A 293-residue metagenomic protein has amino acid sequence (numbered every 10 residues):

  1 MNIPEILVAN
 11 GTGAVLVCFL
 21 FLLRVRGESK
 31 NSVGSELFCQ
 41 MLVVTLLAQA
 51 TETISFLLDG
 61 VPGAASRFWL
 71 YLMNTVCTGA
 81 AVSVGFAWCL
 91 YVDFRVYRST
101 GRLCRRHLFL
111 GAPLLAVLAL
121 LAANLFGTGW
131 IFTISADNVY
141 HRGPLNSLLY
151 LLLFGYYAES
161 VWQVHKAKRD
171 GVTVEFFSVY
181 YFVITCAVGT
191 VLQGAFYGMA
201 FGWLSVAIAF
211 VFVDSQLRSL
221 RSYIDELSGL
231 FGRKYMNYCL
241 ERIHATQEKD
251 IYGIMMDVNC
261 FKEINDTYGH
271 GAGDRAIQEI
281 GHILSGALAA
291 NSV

Functional and structural regions predicted by a protein language model:
I3-T12, A123-E159, M199: Extracellular-loop-to-transmembrane junctions of the mid-late helices
A9-L90, L110-G127, S178-G194: Hydrophobic alpha-helical transmembrane segments of multi-pass membrane proteins
L20-L23, A87-Y91, Y150-R169: Alpha-helical transmembrane segments in multipass membrane proteins, preferentially the mid-helix core
V25-F38, D93-R106, H165-E175: Membrane-interface helix-boundary motifs at transmembrane edges
Q163-H165, R169-L227, R233-I243: Signal-transducing coiled-coil linker helices
D225-S228, I254-D257, G273: Conserved metal-coordinating catalytic motifs of nucleotidyl cyclase and c-di-GMP turnover enzymes
G232-Y252, K262-A289: Conserved long alpha-helical elements within nucleotide-processing catalytic cores of c-di-GMP signaling and class III
S292-V293: A short pre-motif secondary-structure segment
